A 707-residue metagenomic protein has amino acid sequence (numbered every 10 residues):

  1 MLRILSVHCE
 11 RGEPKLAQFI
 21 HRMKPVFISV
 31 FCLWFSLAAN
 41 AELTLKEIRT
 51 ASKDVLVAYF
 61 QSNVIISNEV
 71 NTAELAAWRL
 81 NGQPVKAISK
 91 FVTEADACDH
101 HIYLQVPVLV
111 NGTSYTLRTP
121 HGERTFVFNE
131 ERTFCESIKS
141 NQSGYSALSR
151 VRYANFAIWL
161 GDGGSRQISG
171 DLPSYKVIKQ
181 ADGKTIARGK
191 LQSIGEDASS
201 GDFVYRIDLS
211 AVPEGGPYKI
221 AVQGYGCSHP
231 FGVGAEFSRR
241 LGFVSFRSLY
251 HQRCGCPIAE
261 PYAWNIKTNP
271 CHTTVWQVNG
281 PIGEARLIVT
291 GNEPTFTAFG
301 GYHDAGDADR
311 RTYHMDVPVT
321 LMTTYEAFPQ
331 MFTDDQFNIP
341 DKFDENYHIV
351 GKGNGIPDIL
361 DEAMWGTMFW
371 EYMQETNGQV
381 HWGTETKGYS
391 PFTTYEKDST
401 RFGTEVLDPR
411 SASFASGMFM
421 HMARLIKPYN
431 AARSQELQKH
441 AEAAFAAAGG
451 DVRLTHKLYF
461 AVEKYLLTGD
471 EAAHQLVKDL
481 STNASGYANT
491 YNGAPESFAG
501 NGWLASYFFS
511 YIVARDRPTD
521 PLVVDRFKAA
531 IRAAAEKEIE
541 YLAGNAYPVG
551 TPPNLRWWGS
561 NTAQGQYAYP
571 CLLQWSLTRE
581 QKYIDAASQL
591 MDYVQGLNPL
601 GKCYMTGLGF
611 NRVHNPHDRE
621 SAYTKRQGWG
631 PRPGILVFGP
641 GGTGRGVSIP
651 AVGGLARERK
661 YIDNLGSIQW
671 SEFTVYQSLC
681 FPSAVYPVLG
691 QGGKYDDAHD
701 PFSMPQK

Functional and structural regions predicted by a protein language model:
M1-M23: N-terminal secretory signal peptides that target proteins for export/translocation
F31-N40: Hydrophobic h-region of N-terminal signal peptides that target proteins for export in Gram-negative bacteria
L43-R79, F91-H100, S143-S146, R150-G224 (+7 more regions): Aromatic (Trp/Tyr) and acidic
Q105-T113, S210-G216: Surface-exposed, short loops/turns at beta-strand junctions within beta-sandwich domains
V108-S137: Acidic, Ser/Thr/Gly/Pro-rich low-complexity segments and short DxT(G/T)-type signature motifs
G122-T125, S149, Y225-G234: Short Trp-Ser/Thr-centered turn/loop motifs at beta-strand boundaries
E236-P261, L360-G378, Q438-V452, E471-A494 (+2 more regions): Long, well-ordered core segments of solenoidal/helical folds
N338, E345-I359: Acidic, glycine-anchored loop motifs typical of Ca2+
